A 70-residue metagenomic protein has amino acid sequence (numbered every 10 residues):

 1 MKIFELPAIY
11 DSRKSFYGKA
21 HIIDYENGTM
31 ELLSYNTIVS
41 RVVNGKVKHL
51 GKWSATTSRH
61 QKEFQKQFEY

Functional and structural regions predicted by a protein language model:
M1-Y70: Terminal leader/tail segments of proteins
